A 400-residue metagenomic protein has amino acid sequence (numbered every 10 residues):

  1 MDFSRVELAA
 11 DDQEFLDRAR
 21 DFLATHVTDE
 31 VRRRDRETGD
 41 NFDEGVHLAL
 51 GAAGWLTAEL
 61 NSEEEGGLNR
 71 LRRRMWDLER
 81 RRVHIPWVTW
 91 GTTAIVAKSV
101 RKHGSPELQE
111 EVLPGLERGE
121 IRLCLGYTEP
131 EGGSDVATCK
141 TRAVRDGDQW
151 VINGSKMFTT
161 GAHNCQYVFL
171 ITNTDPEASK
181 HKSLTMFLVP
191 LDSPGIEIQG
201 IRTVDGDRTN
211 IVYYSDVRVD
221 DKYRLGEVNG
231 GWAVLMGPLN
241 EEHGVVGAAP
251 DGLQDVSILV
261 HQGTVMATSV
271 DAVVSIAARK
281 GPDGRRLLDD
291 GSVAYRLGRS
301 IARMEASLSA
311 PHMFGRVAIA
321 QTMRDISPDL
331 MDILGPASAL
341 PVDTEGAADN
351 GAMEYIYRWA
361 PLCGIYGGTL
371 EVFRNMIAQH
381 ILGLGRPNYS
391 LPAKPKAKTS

Functional and structural regions predicted by a protein language model:
M1-W90, E111, G115, A272 (+2 more regions): Amphipathic, small/basic residue-rich leader segments at the start of a protein or domain
D2-R5, L71, W76, I95 (+3 more regions): Glycine-rich phosphate/cofactor-binding loops in nucleotide/flavin-utilizing enzymes
F3-L8, E197-E305, C363, K398-S400: Glycine-rich beta->alpha junctions and the first turn(s) of the following alpha-helix
V31-T38, P282-D289, A294, I301-A347: C-terminal helix-coil-helix/basic helical segment that borders enzyme active sites and/or dimer interfaces and provides
G51-G119, T160-Y167, M304, L308-G315 (+2 more regions): Internal helix-loop-helix
G119-Y127: A short, Trp-centered hydrophobic/proline-enriched beta-strand micro-motif
T141-V144: A structural signal for short hydrophobic beta-strand segments in well-ordered beta-sheet cores
Q149, N153-Q199: A short core secondary-structure module
